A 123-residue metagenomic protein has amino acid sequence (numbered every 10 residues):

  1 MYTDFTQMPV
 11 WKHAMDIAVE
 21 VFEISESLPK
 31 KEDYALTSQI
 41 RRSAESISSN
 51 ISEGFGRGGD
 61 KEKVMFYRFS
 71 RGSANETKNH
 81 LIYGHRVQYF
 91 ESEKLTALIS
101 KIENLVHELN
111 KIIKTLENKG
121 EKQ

Functional and structural regions predicted by a protein language model:
M1-E53, R57-Q123: Short, C-terminally biased terminal segments at protein or domain edges
